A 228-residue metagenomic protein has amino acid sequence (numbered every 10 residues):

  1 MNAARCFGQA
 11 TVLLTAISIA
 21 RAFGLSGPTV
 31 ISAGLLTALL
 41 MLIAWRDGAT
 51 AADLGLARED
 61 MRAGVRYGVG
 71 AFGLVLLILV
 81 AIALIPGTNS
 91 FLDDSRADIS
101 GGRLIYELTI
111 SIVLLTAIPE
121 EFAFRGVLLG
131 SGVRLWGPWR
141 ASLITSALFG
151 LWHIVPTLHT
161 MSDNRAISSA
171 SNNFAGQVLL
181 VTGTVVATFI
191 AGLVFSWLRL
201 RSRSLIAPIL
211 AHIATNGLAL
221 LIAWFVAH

Functional and structural regions predicted by a protein language model:
M1-D47, A63, Y67, D98-E107: Alpha-helical transmembrane segments in multi-pass membrane proteins
A4-A22, G48-L56, G87-L92, G130-G137 (+1 more regions): Hydrophobic alpha-helical transmembrane segments
A10-A22, V75-A81, S146-P156, T215-L221: Aromatic-anchored segments of alpha-helical transmembrane domains
L14-A16, G24-G27, N89, S169 (+2 more regions): N-terminal start-of-chain detector that recognizes signal peptides and the immediate post-cleavage beginning
L42-A51, L198-R201: Structural signal for the C-terminal ends of transmembrane alpha-helices and the immediately following loop
A51-P119, R134, D163-A175: Juxtamembrane helix-loop-helix connectors linking adjacent transmembrane helices in multi-pass membrane enzymes
I105-H228: Transmembrane helix-loop-helix hairpins at the membrane interface of multi-pass integral membrane proteins
